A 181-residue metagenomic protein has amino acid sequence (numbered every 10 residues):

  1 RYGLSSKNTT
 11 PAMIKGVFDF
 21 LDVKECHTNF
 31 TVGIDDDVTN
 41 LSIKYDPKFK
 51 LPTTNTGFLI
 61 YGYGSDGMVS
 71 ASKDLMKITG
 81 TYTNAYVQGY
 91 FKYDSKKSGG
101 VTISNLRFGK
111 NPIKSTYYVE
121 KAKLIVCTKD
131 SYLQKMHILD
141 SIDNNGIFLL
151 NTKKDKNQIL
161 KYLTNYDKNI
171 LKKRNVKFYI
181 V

Functional and structural regions predicted by a protein language model:
R1, S5-S6, T54-G64, V69-V181: Active-site cofactor/cluster-binding pocket
R1-K50: Peripheral docking tails and interdomain loops at the edges of cofactor- or intermediate-handling domains
